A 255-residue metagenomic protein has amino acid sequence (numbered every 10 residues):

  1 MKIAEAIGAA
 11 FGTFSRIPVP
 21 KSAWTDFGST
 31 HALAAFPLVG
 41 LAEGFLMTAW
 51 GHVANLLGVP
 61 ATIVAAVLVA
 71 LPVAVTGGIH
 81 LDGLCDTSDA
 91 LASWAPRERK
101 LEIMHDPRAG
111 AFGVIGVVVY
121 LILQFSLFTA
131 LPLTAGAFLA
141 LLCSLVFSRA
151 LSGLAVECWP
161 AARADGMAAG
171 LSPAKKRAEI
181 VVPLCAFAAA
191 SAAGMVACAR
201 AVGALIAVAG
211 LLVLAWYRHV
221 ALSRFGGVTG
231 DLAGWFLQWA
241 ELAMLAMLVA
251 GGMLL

Functional and structural regions predicted by a protein language model:
M1-G77, R99-L101, D106-L255: Hydrophobic alpha-helical transmembrane segments
L91-S93, F236-L237: Catalytic P-loop NTPase motifs of RecA-like helicase/translocase cores
